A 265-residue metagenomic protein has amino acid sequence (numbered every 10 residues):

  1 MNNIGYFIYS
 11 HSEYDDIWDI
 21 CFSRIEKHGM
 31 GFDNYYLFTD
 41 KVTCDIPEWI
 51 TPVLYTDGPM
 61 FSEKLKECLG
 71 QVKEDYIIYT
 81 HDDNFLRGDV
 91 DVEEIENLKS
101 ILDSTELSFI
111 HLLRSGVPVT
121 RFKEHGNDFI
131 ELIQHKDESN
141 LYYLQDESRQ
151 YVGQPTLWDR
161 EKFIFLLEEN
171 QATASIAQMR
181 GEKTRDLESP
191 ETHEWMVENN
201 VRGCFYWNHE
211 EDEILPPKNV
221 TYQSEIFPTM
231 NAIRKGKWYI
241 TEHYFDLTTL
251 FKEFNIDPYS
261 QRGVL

Functional and structural regions predicted by a protein language model:
M1-D57, F61-Y76: N-terminal anchoring/stem segment of glycosyltransferases
D15-W18, T43-P47, L86-D89, E94 (+7 more regions): Short catalytic/ligand-binding loop motif for oxyanion handling, primarily in non-cytosolic enzymes, centered on
Y36-L37, I77-Y79, S108-L113, L157 (+2 more regions): A structural signal for short, well-ordered beta-strand segments and their strand-loop junctions that often border
D75-R87: Short beta-strand-to-loop acidic/aromatic patch adjacent to the donor-nucleotide binding site
G88-P118: Conserved donor-nucleotide/metal-binding helix-loop-beta segment in metal-dependent transferases, i.e., the alpha-helix
N127-S148: Short, flexible, basic/aromatic active-site loop/helix in glycosyltransferases
Y142-F251: Catalytic core and acceptor-binding pocket of nucleotide-sugar-dependent glycosyltransferases
